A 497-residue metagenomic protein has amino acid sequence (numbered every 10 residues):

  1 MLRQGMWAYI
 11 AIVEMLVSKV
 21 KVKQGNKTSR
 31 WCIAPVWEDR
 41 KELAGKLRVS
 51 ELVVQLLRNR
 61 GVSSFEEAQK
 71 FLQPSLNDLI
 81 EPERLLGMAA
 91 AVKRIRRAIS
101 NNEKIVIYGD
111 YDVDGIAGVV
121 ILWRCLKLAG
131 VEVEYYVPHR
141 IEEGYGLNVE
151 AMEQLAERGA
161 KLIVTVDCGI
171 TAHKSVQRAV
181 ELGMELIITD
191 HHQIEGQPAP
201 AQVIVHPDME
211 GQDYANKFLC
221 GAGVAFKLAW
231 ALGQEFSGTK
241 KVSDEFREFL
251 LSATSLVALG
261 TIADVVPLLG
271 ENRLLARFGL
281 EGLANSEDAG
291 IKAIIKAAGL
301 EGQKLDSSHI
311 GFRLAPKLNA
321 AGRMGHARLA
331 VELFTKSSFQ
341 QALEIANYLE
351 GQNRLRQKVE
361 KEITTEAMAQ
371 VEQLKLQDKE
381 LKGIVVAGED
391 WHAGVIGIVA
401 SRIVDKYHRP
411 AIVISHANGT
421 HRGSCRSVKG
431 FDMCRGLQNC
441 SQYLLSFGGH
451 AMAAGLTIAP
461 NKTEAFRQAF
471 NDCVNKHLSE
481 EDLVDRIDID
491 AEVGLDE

Functional and structural regions predicted by a protein language model:
V13-W37: N-terminal amphipathic/basic leader segments beginning at the initiator methionine
G25, P35-A160, L182-G183, Q234-K462 (+2 more regions): Hydrophobic helix-and-loop "lid/oligomerization" segment in the mid-to-C-terminal part of catalytic domains
A156-R158, T165, G169-V266, L437: Conserved phosphate-handling catalytic cores of large alpha/beta enzymes
N285, D472-E497: A contiguous loop/helix-start segment that scaffolds small-molecule binding in enzyme catalytic cores
